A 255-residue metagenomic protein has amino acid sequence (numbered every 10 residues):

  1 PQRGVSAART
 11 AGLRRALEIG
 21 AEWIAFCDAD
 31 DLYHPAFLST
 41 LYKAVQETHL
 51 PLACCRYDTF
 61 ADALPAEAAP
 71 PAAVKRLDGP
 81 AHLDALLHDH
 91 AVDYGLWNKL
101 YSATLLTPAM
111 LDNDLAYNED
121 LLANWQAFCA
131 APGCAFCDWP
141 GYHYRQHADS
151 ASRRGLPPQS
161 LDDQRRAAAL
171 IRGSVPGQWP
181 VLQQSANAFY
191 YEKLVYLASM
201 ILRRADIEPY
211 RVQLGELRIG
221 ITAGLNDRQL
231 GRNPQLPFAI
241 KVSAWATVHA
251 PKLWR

Functional and structural regions predicted by a protein language model:
P1-Q164, G173-P176: Nucleotide-sugar donor-binding/catalytic module of glycosyltransferases that assemble extracellular/cell-envelope
R9, Y190-L194: TPR repeat positional signature
E47-L50, R203-R255: Membrane-interface aromatic/basic loop that binds lipid-linked glycans or pyrophosphate carriers, typified by
A81-A85, V181, P209: Exposed alpha-helical structural elements
P140-H147, R154-P180, K193-L225: Catalytic core of nucleotide-sugar-dependent glycosyltransferases
P180-A188: All-alpha amphipathic helical-bundle segments outside canonical DNA-binding/catalytic cores that form hydrophobic
